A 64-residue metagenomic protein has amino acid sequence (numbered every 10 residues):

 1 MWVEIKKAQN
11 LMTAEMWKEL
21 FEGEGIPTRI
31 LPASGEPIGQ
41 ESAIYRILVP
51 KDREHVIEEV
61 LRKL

Functional and structural regions predicted by a protein language model:
M1-L64: Acidic/polar low-complexity segments and flexible, solvent-exposed patches
